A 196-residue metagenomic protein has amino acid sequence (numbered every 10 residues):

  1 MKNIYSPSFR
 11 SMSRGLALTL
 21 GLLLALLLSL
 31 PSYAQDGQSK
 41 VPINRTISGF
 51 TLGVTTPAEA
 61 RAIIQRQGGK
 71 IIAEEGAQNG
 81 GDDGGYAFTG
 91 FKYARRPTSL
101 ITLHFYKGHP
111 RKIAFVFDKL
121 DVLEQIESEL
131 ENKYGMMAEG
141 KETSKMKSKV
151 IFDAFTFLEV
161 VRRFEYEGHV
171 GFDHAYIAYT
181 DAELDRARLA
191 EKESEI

Functional and structural regions predicted by a protein language model:
M1-K2, F91, N132: Generic cytosolic/nucleocytoplasmic N-terminal low-complexity/intrinsically disordered segments
K2-L20: Bacterial N-terminal signal peptides that target proteins for export
A17-S29: Bacterial N-terminal signal peptides
L30-A34: Sec/Tat signal peptide C-region and signal peptidase I cleavage site
Q35-Q78, K112-I196: Non-cytosolic coordination micro-motifs
A77-E124: Mid-chain, structured segments of secreted extracytoplasmic proteins
